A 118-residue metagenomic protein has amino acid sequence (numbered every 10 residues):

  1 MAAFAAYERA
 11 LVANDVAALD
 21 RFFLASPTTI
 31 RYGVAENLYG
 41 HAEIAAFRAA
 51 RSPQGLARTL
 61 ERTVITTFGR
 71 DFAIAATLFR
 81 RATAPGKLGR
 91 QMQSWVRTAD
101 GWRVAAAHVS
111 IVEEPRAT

Functional and structural regions predicted by a protein language model:
M1-N14: Short, aromatic-enriched amphipathic alpha-helices that serve as compact interaction elements
Y7, L19-D20, G40, I44 (+2 more regions): Hydrophobic pocket/interface hotspot
E8-R9, G33-A35: Second-shell loop/turn segments in exported
A13-T28: Short, well-ordered alpha-helical segments enriched in acidic and aromatic residues
F23, A35, L78-F79, Q93 (+1 more regions): A mature extracytoplasmic/lumenal domain signature
V34, A42-K87: Surface-exposed, charged secondary-structure patches
L38, R81-A82, S110-I111: Short, surface-exposed beta-strand-loop junctions and turns on beta-sheet-rich folds
L88-A117: Short beta-strand edge/turn micro-motifs at domain boundaries
